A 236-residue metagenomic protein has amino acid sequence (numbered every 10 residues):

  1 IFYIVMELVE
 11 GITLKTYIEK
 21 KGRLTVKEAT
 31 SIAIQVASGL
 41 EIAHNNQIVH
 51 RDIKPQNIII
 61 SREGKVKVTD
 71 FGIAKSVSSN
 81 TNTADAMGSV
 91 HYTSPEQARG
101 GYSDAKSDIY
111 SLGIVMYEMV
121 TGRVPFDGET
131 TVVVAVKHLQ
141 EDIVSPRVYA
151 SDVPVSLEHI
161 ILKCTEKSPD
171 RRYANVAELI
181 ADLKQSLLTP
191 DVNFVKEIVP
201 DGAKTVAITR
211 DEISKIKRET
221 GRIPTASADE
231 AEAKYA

Functional and structural regions predicted by a protein language model:
I1-T13, Y17: Conserved short submotifs of the Hanks-type protein kinase catalytic core that shape the nucleotide-binding pocket
I32-A33: Activation segment signature within eukaryotic-like protein kinase domains
V36-I48: Protein kinase catalytic-loop region centered on the HRD/HxD motif
I60-G64: Activation-loop N-terminal segment of eukaryotic-like protein kinases
K67-D70: Pre-DFG segment of protein kinase catalytic domains
H91-F194: C-terminal lobe helix-coil module of Hanks-type protein kinase domains
D170, A174-Y235: Juxtacatalytic C-terminal regulatory tail of Ser/Thr protein kinases
